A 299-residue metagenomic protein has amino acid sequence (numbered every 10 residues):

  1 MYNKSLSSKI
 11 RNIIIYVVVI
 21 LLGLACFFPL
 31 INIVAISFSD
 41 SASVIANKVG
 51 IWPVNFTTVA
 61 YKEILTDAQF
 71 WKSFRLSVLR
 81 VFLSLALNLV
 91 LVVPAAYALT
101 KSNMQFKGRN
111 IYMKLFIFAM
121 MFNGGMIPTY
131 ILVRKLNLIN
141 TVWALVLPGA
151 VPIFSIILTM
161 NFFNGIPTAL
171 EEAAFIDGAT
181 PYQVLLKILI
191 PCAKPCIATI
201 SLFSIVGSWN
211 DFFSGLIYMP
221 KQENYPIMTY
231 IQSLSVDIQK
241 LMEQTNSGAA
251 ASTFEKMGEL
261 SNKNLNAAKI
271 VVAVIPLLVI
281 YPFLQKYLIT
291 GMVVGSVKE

Functional and structural regions predicted by a protein language model:
M1-E299: A hydrophobic, multi-pass inner-membrane permease signature
